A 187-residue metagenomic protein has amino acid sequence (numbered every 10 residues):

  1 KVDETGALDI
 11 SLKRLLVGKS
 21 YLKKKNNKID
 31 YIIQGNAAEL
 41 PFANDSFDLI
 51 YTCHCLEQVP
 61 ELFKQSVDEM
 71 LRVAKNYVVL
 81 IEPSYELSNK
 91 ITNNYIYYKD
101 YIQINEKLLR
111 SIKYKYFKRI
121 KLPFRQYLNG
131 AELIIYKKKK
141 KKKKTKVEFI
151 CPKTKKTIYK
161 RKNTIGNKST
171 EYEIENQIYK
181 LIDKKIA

Functional and structural regions predicted by a protein language model:
K1-E39: Class I SAM-dependent methyltransferase SAM/SAH-binding core
Y51: A conserved beta-strand element that flanks and buttresses the S-adenosyl-L-methionine
C55: Hydrophobic adenine-recognition pocket in adenosine-nucleotide-binding enzymes
Q58-E69: A short, conserved alpha-helix within the catalytic core of class I
A74-E86: Conserved beta-strand signature within the Rossmann-like core of class I S-adenosyl-L-methionine
N93-L122, E132: Short alpha-helix
I120-F149: Core SAM-dependent methyltransferase catalytic element
C151-T154, I165-N167: Short cysteine-rich clusters marking metal-coordination/redox-active sites
